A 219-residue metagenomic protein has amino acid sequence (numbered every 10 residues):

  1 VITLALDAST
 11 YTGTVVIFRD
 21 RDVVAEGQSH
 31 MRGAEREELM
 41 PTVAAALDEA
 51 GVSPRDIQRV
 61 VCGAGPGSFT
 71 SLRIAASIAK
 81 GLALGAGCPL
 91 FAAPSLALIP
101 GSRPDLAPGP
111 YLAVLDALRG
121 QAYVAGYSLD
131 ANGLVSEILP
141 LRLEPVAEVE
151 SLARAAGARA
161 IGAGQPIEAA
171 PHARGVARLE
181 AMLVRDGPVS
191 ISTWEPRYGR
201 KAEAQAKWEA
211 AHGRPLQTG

Functional and structural regions predicted by a protein language model:
V1-A64: N-terminal beta-alpha supersecondary unit
D22, A34, C88-G175, L183-V184 (+3 more regions): Surface "functional belts" at beta-alpha junctions
H30-E38, F69, R73, S77 (+2 more regions): Residues at secondary-structure transition points
E38-P41, S77, L98, G175: Short amphipathic alpha-helical face segments that pack within enzyme cores and frequently flank/anchor catalytic
A50-R55, A83-A93: Phosphate-handling active-site elements
V61-P89: DPxDG-like acidic metal-binding loop motif
